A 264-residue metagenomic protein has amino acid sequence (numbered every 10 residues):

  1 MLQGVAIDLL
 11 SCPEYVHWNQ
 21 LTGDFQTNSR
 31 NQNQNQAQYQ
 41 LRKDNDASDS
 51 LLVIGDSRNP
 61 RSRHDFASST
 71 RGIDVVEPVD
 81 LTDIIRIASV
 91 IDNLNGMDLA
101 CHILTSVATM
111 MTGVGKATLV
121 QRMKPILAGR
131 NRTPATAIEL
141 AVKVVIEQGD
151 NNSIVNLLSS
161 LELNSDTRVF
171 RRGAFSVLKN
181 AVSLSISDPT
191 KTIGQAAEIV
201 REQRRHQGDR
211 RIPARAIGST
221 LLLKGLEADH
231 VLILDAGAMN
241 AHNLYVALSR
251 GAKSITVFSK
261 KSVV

Functional and structural regions predicted by a protein language model:
M1-V264: The feature marks helicase ATPase cores and/or their adjacent C-terminal helical subdomains in SF1/SF2/AAA+ helicases
